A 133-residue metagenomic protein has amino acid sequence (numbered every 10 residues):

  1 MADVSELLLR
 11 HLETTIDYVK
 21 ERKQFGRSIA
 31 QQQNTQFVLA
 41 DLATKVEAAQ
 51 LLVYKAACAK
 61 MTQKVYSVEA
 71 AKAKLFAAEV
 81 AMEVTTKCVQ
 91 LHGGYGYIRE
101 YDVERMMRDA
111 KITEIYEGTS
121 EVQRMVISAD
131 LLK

Functional and structural regions predicted by a protein language model:
M1-K133: Alpha-helical interface subdomain recognition
